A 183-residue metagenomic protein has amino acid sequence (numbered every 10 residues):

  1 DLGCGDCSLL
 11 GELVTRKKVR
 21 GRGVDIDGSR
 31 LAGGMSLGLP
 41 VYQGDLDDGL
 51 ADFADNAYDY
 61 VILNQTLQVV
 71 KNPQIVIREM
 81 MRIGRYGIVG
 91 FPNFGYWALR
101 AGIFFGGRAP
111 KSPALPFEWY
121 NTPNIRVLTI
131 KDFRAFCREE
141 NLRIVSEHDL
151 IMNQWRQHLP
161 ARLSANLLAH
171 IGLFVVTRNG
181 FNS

Functional and structural regions predicted by a protein language model:
G3-G5: Class I SAM-dependent methyltransferase "Motif I" SAM/SAH-binding loop
C7-G49: Class I SAM-dependent methyltransferase SAM/SAH-binding core
R16, N56, R82, L142: Structured loop/turn residues at beta-strand edges in well-structured enzyme cores
D48, Q68, Y96: Active-site micro-motifs of SAM-dependent methyltransferase domains
A51-Y60: A short acidic, Gly/Pro-enriched loop at the edge of an enzyme's catalytic core that lines a small-molecule cofactor
Y60-K71: A short SAM/SAH-binding and catalytic strip from SAM-dependent methyltransferases
Q74-E79, Y86-N182: S-adenosyl-L-methionine-dependent methyltransferase catalytic module, highlighting the catalytic core
